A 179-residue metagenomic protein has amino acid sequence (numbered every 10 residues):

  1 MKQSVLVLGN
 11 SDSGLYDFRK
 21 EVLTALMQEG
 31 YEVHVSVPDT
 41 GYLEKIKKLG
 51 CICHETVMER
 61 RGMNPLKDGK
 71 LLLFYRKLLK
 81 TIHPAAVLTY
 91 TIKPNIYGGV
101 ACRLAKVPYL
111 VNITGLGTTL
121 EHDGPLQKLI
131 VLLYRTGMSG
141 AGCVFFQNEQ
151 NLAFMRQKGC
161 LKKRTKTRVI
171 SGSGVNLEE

Functional and structural regions predicted by a protein language model:
S4-L6, C102-T119, Y134, F145 (+1 more regions): Active-site proximal beta-strand in glycosyltransferases
L8-L66, F154, T165-K166: N-terminal strand-loop element at the rim of the active site of nucleotide-sugar-dependent glycosyltransferases
D17-F18, L66, K70-L73, P108-L110 (+1 more regions): Nucleotide-sugar donor phosphate/pyrophosphate-binding loop at the beta->alpha transition of glycosyltransferases
V37, L88-T89, F146-Q147: Short beta-strand scaffold positions
G41-Y42, K93-P94, Q150-L152: Alpha-helix capping/helix-boundary segments
H54-E55, R135-E179: Donor nucleotide-sugar binding/catalytic pocket of nucleotide-sugar-dependent glycosyltransferases
T89-N95, I113: Short His-centered aromatic/hydrophobic patch
N112-K128, Q157-K158, K163, N176-E178: Acceptor-binding helix/loop patch of EC 2.4 sugar-transfer enzymes, predominantly nucleotide-sugar-dependent
